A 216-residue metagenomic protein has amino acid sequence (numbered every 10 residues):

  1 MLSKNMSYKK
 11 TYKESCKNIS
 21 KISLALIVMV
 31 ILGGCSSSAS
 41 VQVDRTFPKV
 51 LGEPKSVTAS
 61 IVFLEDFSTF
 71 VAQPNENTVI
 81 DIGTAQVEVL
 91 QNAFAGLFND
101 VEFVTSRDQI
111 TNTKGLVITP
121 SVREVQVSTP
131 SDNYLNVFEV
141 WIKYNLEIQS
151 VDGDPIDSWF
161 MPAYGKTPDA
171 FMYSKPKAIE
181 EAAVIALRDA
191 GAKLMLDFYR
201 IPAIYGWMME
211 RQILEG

Functional and structural regions predicted by a protein language model:
M1-C35: Sec-dependent bacterial lipoprotein signal peptides
G34-N92, R200-G216: A structural "domain/chain start" motif
S36-V43, S106-S158, T167-Y173: Surface-exposed short loop/turn segments
A59-I61, V101, I118, L146-I148 (+1 more regions): Hydrophobic beta-strand residues in large extracellular and virion-surface proteins
E76-I82, S150-Y199: Short secondary-structure boundary motifs at beta->alpha junctions and helix caps
V87-N112, P120: Mid-chain, structured segments of secreted extracytoplasmic proteins
L90-E102, Q126, L194, F198 (+1 more regions): Sec/Tat-exported extracytoplasmic proteins
T111-E124, K166-V184, M195-R200, I204 (+1 more regions): A short, hydrophobic/aromatic-rich structural module that often spans a beta strand with its adjoining loop
